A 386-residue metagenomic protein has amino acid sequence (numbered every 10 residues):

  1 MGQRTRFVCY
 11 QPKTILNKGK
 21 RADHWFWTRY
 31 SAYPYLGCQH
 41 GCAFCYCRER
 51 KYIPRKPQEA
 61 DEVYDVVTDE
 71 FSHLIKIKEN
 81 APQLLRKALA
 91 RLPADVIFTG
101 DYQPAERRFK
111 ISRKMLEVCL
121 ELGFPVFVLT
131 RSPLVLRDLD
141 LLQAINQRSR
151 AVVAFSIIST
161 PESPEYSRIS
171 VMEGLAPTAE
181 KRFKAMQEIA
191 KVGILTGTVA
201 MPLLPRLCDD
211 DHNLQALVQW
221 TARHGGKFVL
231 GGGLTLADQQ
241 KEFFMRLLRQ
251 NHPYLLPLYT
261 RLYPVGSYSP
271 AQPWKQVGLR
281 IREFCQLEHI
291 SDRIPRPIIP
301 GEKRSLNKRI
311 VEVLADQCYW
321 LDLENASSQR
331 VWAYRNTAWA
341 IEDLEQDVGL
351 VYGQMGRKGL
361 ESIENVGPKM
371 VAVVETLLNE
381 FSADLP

Functional and structural regions predicted by a protein language model:
G2-Q11, N17-K18, R206, D211-Y319 (+1 more regions): Auxiliary Fe-S-binding modules of radical SAM enzymes
G2-Y35, Q39-A154, S159-S170, A179 (+1 more regions): Conserved Radical SAM active-site core
C119, M186-I189, T221: Generic structural signal for hydrophobic
S132-L134, I157-P161, P202-P205, G233-A237: Active-site-proximal loop/turn and secondary-structure-junction residues that shape catalytic pockets, frequently
Q143-N146, M186-K191, R282, Q286: Surface-exposed amphipathic alpha-helices with a cationic face
R168-A176, A185-D209, L234-L236: Conserved strand-turn element in the central/C-terminal portion of the radical SAM core barrel that lines
R296-P386: Long, highly charged, low-complexity intrinsically disordered interaction regions that mediate electrostatic DNA/RNA
